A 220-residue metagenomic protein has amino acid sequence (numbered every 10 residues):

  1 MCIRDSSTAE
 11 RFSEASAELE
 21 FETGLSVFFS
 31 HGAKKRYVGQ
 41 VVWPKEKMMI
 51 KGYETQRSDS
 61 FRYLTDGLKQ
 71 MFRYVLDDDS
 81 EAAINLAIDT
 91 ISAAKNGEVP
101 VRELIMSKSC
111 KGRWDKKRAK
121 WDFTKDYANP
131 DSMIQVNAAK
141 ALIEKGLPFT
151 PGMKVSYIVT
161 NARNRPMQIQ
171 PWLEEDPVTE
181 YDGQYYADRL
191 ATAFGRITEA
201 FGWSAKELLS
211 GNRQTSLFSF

Functional and structural regions predicted by a protein language model:
M1: Accessory terminal regions of nucleic-acid processing enzymes
R4-F220: DNA-dependent DNA polymerase catalytic subunits
